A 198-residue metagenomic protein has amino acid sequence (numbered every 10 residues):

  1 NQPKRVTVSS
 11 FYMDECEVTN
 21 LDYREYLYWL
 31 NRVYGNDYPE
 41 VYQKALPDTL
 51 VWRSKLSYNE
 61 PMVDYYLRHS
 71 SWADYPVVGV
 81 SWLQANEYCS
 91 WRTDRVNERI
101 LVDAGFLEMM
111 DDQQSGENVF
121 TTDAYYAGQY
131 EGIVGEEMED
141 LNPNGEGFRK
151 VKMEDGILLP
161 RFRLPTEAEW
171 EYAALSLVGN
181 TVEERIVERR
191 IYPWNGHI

Functional and structural regions predicted by a protein language model:
N1-S10: Short, polar loop/linker segments at the starts of domains and inter-domain junctions
F11-H197: Active-site microenvironments of metalloenzymes and redox enzymes
